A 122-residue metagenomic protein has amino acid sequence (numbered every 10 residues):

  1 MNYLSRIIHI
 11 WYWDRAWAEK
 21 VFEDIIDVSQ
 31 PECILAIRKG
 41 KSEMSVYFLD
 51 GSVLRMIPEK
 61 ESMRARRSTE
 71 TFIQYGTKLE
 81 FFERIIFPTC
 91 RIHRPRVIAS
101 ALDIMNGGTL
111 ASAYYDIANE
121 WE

Functional and structural regions predicted by a protein language model:
M1-E122: Short, flexible loop motifs at catalytic/binding sites
